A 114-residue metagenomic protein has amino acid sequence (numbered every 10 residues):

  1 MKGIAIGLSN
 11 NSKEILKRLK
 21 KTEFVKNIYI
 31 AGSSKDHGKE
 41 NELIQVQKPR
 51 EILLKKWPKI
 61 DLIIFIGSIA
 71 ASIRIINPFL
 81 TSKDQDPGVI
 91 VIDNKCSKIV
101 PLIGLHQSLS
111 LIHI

Functional and structural regions predicted by a protein language model:
M1-K2, P58-D61, D84-G88, N94-S97: Short coil/turn connectors at secondary-structure junctions
M1-K35: N-terminal basic/disordered segments at the start of proteins
I6-E14, D36, F65-R74, K83 (+2 more regions): Gly/Ser/Thr-rich loops at beta-strand to alpha-helix junctions that form or flank small-molecule/cofactor-binding
R18-V25, P78-K83, Q107: Short, solvent-exposed amphipathic alpha-helical segments in soluble enzyme and RNA/protein-processing domains
I28-K55: N-terminal beta-loop-helix "entrance" segment that forms/cooperates in small-molecule cofactor or anionic ligand
Y29, I64, G88-I90: Hydrophobic/aromatic beta-strand patches that form the interior of the parallel beta-sheet core in alpha/beta enzyme
K48-A70: Short, structured active-site "lid" loops
I112-I114: Conserved small/polar residues in nucleotide/adenosyl-binding loops
